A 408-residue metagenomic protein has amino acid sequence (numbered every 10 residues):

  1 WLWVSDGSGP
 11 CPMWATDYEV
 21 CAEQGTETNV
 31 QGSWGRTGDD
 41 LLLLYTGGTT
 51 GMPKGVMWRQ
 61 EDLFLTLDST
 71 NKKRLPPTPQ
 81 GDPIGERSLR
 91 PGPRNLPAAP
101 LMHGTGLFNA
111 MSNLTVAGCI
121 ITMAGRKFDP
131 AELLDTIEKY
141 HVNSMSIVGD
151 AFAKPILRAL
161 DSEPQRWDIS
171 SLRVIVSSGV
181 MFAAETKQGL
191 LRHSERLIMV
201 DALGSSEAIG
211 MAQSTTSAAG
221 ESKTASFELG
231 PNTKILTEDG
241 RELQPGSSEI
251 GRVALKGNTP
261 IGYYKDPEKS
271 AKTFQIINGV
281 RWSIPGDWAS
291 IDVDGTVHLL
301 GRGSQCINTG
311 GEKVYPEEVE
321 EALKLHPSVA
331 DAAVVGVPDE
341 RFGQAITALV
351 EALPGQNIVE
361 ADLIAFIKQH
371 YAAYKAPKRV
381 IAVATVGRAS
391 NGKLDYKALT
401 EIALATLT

Functional and structural regions predicted by a protein language model:
W1-T37, F64, L160-S162: ANL superfamily adenylate-forming
E19-V20, T115-V116, V142-V148, L157-S222 (+2 more regions): Gly/Ser/Thr-rich phosphate-binding loop
E23-Y45, M52, M57, G85-N95: Conserved pre-ATP/AMP-binding loop-to-beta segment of ANL
D40, T46-T49, N95, L101 (+8 more regions): Conserved S/T- and glycine-rich ATP-binding loop of Class I adenylate-forming
F64-A98, M102-S144, A159, E163: Conserved AMP-binding/adenylation subdomain of ANL enzymes
E138, G257, I261-K265, K269-T273 (+3 more regions): AMP-binding/adenylate-forming catalytic core of the ANL superfamily
K234-K256, S290-D294, Q356-E360, D395: Conserved beta-loop-beta connector loops within the AMP-binding
E401-T408: Acidic/polar alpha-helix N-cap and adjacent early helical turns within long charge-rich amphipathic helices/linkers
